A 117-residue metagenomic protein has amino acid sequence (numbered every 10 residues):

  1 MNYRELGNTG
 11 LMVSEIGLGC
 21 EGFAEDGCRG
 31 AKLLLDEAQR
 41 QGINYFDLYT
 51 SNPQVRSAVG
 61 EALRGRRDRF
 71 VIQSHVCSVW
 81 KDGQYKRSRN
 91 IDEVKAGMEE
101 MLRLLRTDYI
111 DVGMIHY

Functional and structural regions predicted by a protein language model:
M1-S74: N-terminal binding-site loop/beta-alpha segment at the start of enzyme catalytic domains that lines or forms
C20, L48, G83, E99-L102: Generic anion/oxyanion-binding catalytic loop in active/binding sites
R29, R40, K86-Y117: Glycine/proline-rich, positively charged, aromatic-decorated active-site loop/lid region on the catalytic face
Y49, C77, G113: Anionic group-transfer/hydrolysis microenvironments
A58-E61, H75, E93-E100: Generic beta-strand or strand-like secondary-structure segments
G65-D92, H116-Y117: Structural motif corresponding to the early beta-alpha repeats
